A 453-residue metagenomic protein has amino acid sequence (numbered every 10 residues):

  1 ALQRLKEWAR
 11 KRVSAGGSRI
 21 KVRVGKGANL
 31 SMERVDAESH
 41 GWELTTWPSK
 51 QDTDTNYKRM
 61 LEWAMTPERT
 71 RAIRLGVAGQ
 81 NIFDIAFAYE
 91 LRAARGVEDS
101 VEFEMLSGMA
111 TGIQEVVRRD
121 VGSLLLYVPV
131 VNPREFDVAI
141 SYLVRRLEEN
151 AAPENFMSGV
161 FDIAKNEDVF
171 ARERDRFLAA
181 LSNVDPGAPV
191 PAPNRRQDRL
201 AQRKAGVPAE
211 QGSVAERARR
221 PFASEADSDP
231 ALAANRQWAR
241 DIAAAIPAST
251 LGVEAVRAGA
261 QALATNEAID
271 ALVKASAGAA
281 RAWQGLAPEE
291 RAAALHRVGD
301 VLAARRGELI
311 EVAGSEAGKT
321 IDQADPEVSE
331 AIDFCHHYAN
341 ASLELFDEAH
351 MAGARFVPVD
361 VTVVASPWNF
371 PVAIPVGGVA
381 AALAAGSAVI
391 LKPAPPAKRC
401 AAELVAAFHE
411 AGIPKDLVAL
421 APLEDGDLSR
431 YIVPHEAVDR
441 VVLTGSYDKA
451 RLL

Functional and structural regions predicted by a protein language model:
A1, A28-E33, I82-F87, A93 (+10 more regions): Flexible loop/turn segments at secondary-structure boundaries
A1, W47-D54, L75-A78, F103-S107 (+16 more regions): Hydrophobic alpha-helical scaffolding
A1-Q211: Positively charged, amphipathic and often flexible ligand-engagement surfaces
R4-K11, M60-P67, A88-A94, V116 (+16 more regions): Generic, well-ordered alpha-helical scaffold segments in large soluble proteins
G27-N29, Q80-D84, G108-A110, V131-P133 (+12 more regions): Short, glycine-/Ser/Thr-/acidic-enriched flexible segments
G76, A86-A88, E115, F156 (+9 more regions): Extended hydrophobic-aromatic, low-complexity segments
G122, P133-A304, E311, Q323-S366: Terminal low-complexity tails and localization/encapsulation signals of metabolic enzymes
G314, S342-L453: Rossmann-like NAD(P) dinucleotide-binding subdomain of oxidoreductase/dehydrogenase enzymes
